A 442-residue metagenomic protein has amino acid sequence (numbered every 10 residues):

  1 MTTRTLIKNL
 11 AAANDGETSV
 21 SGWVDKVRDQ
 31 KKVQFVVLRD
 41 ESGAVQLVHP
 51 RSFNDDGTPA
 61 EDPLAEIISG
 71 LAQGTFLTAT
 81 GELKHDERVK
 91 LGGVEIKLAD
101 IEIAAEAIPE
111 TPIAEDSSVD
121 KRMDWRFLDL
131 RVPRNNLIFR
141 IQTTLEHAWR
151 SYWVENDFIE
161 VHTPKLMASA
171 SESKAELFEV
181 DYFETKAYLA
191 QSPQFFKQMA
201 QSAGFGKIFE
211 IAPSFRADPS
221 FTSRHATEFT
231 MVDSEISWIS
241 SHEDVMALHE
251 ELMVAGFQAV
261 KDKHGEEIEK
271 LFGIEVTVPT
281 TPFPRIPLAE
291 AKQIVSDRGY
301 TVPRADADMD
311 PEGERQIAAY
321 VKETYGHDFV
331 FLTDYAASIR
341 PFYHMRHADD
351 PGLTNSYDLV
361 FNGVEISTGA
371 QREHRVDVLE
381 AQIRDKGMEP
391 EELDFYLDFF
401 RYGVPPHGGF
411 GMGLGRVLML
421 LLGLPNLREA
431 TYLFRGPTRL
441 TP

Functional and structural regions predicted by a protein language model:
M1-P442: Class II aminoacyl-tRNA synthetase catalytic cores and aaRS-like
